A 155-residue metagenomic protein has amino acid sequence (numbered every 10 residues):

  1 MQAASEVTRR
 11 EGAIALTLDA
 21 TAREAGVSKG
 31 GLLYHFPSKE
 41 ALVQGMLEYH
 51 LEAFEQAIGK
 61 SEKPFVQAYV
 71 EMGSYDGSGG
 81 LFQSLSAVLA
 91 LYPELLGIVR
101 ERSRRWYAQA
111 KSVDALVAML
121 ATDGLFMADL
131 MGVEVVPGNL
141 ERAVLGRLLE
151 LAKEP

Functional and structural regions predicted by a protein language model:
M1, A22, V27-S28, S112-A115 (+1 more regions): Hydrophobic alpha-helical segments
Q2-E6, R10, E24, A41-M72 (+2 more regions): Alpha-helical structural segments
E6-A41: Helix-turn-helix
A13, G59, L130-E134: Short, flexible helix-adjacent loops and helix caps
G31-L32, M46, L125: Gly/Ser/Thr-rich helix-start
Q56-G97, A108, S112-V113: Helical hydrophobic small-molecule/effector-binding pocket
P93-P155: Hydrophobic/aromatic-rich alpha-helical bundle segments in the mid-to-C-terminal region
